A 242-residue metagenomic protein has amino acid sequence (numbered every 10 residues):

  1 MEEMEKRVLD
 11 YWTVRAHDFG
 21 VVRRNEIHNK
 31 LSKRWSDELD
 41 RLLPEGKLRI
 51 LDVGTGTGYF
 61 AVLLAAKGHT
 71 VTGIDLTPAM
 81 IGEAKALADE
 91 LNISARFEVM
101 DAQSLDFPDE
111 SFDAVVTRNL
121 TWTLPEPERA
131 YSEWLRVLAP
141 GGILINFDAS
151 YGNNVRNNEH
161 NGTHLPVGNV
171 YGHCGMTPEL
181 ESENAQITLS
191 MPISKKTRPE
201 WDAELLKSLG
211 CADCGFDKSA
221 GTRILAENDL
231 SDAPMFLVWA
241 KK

Functional and structural regions predicted by a protein language model:
M1-E45, Y59-L63, A220: Conserved class I S-adenosyl-L-methionine
L51-V53, T57-S104: Class I SAM-dependent methyltransferase SAM/SAH-binding core
Q103-A114: A short acidic, Gly/Pro-enriched loop at the edge of an enzyme's catalytic core that lines a small-molecule cofactor
A114-P127: A short SAM/SAH-binding and catalytic strip from SAM-dependent methyltransferases
E128-P140: A short glycine-rich, Lys/Arg-flanked "PGG" loop and its adjoining helix->strand segment in the class I
I143-E179: Conserved class I S-adenosyl-L-methionine
I193-G210, F216: Short alpha-helix
A226-K242: Core SAM-dependent methyltransferase catalytic element
